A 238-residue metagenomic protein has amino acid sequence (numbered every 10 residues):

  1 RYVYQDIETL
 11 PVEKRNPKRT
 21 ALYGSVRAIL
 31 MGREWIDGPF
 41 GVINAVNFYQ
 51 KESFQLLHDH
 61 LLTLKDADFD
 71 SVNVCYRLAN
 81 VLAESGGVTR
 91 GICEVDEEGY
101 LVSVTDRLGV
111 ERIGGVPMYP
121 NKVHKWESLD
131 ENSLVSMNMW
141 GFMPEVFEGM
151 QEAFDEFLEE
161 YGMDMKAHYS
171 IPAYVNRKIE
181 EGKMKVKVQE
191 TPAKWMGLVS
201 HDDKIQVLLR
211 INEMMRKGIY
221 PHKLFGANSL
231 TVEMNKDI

Functional and structural regions predicted by a protein language model:
R1-V42, Y49, F54-L56, T63 (+1 more regions): Conserved N-terminal catalytic core of the sugar/cofactor nucleotidyltransferase
Y2, S71-N73, V188, W195: Conserved beta-strand scaffold positions in the cores of enzyme catalytic domains, especially in NTP/NDP-utilizing
I7-E13, A79-V81, V110-R112, W195-M196: A short acidic, often aromatic-flanked loop/helix-cap motif at beta-alpha or helix-coil junctions that lines enzyme
P11-L22, G86-G91, D202-Q206: Short, surface-exposed amphipathic charged segments that create phosphate/polyanion-binding patches used for binding
G32, V46, R77, M143 (+1 more regions): Residue-level signal for inorganic ion chemistry
D37-G38, A45, D66-S71, T89 (+1 more regions): Short coil/turn connectors at secondary-structure junctions
K51-W140: Conserved core of the sugar-phosphate nucleotidyltransferase
E97, V104-I238: Conserved alpha/beta core of the MobA/IspD/sugar-nucleotide pyrophosphorylase nucleotidyltransferase superfamily
